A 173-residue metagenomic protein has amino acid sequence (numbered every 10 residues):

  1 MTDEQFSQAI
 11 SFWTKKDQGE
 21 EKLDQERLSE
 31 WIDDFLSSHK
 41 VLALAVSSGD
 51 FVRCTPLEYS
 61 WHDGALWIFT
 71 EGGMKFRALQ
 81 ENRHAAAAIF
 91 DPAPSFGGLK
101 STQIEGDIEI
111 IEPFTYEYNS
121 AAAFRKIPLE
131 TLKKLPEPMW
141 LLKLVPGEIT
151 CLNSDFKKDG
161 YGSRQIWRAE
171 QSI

Functional and structural regions predicted by a protein language model:
M1-E26, L99-I173: Charged, gly/pro-rich active-site loop segments
E20-V41: Short, basic/aromatic recognition patches
D33-D34, E58, R77, T131-K134: Short secondary-structure boundary/capping segments
L36, L79, A122-F124: A generic structural signal for nonpolar/aromatic side chains embedded in well-ordered alpha-helices
H39-G72, L79, A87-D91, K100: Short beta-strand segments
A65-L66, H84, D107, E148: Structural motif
G72, R83, F156: A short beta-strand motif that forms part of the nucleic acid-binding face of small beta-barrel RNA-binding folds
P94: A contiguous binding-surface segment within folded domains or other stable secondary-structure elements
